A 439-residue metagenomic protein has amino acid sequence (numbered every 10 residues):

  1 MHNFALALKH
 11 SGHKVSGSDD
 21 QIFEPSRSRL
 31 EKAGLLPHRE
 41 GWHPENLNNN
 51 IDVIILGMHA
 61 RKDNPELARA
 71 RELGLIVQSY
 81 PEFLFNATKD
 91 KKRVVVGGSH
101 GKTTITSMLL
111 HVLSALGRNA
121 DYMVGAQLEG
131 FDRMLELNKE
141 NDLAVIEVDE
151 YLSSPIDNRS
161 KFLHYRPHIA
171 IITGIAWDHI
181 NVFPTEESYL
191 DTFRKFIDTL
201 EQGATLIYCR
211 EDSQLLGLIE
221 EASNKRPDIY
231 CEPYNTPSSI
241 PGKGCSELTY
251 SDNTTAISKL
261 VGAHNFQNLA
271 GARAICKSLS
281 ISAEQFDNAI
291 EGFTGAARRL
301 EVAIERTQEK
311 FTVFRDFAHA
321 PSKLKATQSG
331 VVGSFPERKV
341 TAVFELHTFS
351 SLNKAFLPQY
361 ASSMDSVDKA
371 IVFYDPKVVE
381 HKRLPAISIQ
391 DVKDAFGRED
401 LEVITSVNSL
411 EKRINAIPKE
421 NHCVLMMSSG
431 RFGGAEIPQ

Functional and structural regions predicted by a protein language model:
M1-I22, L30-P37, N50-I54, A70-L75 (+3 more regions): ATP-dependent carboxylate-amine ligase
M1-N3, E24, G130-F131, Q267: Short N-terminal binding/cap micro-motifs at the start of the first secondary-structure element
A7-S11, E31-K32, E45-N49, M58-Y208 (+2 more regions): Phosphate-binding loop of NTP-binding sites
L8, L163-W177, L216-G217, I257-G295: A conserved, hydrophobic alpha-helical segment in the catalytic core of large ATP/adenylate-utilizing enzymes
I22, E150-L152, A176-W177, D212 (+2 more regions): Short, glycine/acidic-enriched loop or turn micro-motifs at the edges of active sites
R39-W42, Q78-F85, M123-A126, A222-K243 (+4 more regions): Beta-strand->loop->alpha-helix junctions that form or flank phosphate-binding loops in nucleotide-handling enzymes
K92, Y250-S258, I304-T312: Glycine/charged-rich beta-loop-alpha catalytic/anionic-binding loops adjacent to active sites
A120, D142, H168-I169, A204 (+4 more regions): The start of beta-strands in P-loop NTPase/AAA+ ATPase cores
